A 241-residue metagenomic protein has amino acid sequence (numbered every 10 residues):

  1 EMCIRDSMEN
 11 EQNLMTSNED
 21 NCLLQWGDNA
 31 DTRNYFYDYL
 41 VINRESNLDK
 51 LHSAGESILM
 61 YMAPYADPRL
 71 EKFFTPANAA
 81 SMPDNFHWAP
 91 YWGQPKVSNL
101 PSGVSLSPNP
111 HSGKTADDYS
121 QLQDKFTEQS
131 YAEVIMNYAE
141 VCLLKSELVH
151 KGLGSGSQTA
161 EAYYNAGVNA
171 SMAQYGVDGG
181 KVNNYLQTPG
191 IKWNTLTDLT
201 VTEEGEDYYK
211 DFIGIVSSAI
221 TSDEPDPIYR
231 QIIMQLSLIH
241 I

Functional and structural regions predicted by a protein language model:
M2-D6, I239-I241: Conserved small/polar residues in nucleotide/adenosyl-binding loops
S7-K145, K151, S157-L236: Hydrophobic-face positions in mid-chain alpha helices that act as interaction patches
